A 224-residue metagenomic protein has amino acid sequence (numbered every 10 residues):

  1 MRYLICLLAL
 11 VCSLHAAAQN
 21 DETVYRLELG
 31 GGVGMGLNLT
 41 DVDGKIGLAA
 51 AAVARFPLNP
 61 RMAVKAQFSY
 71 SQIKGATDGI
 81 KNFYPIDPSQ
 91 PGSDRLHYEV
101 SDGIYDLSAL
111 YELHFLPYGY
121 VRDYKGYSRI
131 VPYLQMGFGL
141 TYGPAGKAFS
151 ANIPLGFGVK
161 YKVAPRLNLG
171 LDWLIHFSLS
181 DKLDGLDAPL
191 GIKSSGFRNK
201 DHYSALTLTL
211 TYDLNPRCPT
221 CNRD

Functional and structural regions predicted by a protein language model:
A18-P57, T207-C218: Short glycine/proline- and aromatic-enriched beta-strand/turn motifs that initiate or cap beta-hairpins
Q19-R26, R61, P117-V131, V163-R166 (+1 more regions): Short loop/turn motifs that connect adjacent beta-strands in outer-membrane beta-barrel proteins
Y25, G44-A50, G103-L107, S128-I130 (+2 more regions): Residues that define the transmembrane beta-barrel architecture of outer-membrane proteins
L27-G31, V64-A66, L107, I130-M136 (+3 more regions): Transmembrane beta-strands of outer-membrane beta-barrel proteins
G31-M35, A52-F56, A109-L113, M136-L140 (+3 more regions): Residues on the lipid-exposed face of transmembrane beta-strands in outer-membrane beta-barrel proteins
V42-I46, T77-F83, R122-K125, A145-A151 (+2 more regions): Outer-membrane beta-barrel translocator domains and adjoining extracellular loop/strand segments of Gram-negative
P60-A148, Y212: Gram-negative (and chloroplast) outer-membrane scaffold detector with strong preference for beta-barrel transmembrane
I73, T77-G79, I104, A164-D224: Predominantly the C-terminal beta-signal and adjacent terminal strand-loop region of outer-membrane beta-barrel
